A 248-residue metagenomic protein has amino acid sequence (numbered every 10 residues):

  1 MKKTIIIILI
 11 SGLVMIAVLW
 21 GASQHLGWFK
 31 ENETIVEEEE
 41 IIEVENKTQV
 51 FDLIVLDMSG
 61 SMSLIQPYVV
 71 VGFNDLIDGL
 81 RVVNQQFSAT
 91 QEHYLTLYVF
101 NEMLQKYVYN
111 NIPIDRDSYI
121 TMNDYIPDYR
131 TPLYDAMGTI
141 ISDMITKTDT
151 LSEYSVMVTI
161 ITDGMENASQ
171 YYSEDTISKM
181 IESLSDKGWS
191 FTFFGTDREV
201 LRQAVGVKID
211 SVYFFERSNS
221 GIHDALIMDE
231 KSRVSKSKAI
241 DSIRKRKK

Functional and structural regions predicted by a protein language model:
M1-G12: N-terminal Sec-pathway targeting helices
G12, A22-L53, S59-P67, I145-E153: Acidic, polar low-complexity linker/tail segments
E45-V108, V158, F194-T196: Von Willebrand factor
Q91-M122, R202-G206, D210: Short beta-strand-loop
Q105, Y119-Y154, S190-Q203, G221-A225: Von Willebrand factor
M137-E182: Exposed acidic/Ser/Thr-rich ligand/metal-binding surfaces
M165-G206: VWA/integrin I-like adhesion module and closely mimicked acidic/polar interface patches used
D197-K248: Von Willebrand factor A/integrin I-like adhesion domains
